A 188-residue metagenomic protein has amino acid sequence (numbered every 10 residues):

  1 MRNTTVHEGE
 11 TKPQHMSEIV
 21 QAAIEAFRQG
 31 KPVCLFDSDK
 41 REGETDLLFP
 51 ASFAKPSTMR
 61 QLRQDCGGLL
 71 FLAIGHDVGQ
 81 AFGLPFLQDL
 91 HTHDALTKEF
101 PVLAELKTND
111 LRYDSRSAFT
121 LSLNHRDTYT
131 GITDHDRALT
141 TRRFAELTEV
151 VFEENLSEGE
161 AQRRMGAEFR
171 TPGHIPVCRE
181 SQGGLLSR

Functional and structural regions predicted by a protein language model:
R2-R188: Catalytic domains of riboflavin
